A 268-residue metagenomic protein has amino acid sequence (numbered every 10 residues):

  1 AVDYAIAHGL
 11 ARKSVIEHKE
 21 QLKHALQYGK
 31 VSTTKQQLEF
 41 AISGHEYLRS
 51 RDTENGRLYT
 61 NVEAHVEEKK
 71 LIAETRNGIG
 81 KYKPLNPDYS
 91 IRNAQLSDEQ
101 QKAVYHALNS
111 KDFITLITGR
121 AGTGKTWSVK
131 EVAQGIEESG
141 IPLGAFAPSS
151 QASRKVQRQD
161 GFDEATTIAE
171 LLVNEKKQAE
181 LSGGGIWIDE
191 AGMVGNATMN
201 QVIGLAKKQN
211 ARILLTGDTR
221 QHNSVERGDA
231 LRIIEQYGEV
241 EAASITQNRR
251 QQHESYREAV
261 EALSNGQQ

Functional and structural regions predicted by a protein language model:
A1-Q268: Conserved ATP-binding/catalytic motifs of P-loop helicase motor domains
